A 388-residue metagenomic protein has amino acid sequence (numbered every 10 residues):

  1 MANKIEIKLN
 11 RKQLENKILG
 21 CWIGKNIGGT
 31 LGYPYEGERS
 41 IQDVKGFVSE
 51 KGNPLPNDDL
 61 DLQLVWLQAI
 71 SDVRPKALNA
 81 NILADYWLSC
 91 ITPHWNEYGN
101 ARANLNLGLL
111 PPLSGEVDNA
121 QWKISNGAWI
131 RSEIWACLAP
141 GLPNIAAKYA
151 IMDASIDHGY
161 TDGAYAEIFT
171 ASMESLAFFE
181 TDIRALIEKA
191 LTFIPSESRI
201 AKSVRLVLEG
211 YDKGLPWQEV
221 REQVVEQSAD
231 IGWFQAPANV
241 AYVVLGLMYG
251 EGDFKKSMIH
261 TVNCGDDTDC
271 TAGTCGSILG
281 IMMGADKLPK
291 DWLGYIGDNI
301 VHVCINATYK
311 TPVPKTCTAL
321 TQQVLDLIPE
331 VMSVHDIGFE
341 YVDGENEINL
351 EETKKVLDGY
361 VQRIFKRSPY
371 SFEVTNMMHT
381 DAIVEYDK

Functional and structural regions predicted by a protein language model:
A2-Q68, I82-L83: An N-terminal structural lobe/cap that precedes and organizes the functional/catalytic core across diverse proteins
L9, L14, I18, L105 (+4 more regions): Accessory "access/gating" subregions that flank catalytic or transport cores
N16-K17, N57-L60, L64, N81 (+16 more regions): Conserved structured core elements
I27, L31-Y33, E38, Q42-G46 (+2 more regions): Catalytic phosphate/nucleotide-handling subdomain of diverse soluble enzymes
L67-Y165, M258: Gly/Ser-rich oxyanion-binding loop with an adjacent helix/lid that shapes the negatively charged ligand pocket
Q68-C90, H158-A166, S172-Q218, P312-T316 (+4 more regions): N-terminal leader/propeptide and maturation segments of large enzyme subunits in energy/redox metabolism and hydrolases
A201-R221, A229, M282-D387: Acidic, carboxylate-rich catalytic segments that either coordinate divalent cations
